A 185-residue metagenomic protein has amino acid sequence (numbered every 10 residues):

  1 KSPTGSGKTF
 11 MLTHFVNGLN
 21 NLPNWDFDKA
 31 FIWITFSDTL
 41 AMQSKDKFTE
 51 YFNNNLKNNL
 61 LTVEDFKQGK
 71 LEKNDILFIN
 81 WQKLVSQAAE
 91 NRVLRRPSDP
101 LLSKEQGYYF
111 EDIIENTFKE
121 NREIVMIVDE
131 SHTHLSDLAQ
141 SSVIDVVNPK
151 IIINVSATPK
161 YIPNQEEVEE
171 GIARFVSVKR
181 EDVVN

Functional and structural regions predicted by a protein language model:
K1: Conserved pre-motif I regulatory segment
T4: The conserved Walker
G7: Conserved glycine(s) of the Walker
F10-H14, W25-F52, N80-K83: Conserved Walker A/P-loop ATP-binding site and its immediately adjacent core in helicase/helicase-like ATPase domains
L12-N17, D46, V85-N185: Signature of the SF2 helicase/ATPase Hel1-core->accessory helical subdomain module
D38, L61-F66, W81-S86, T133-S136: Conserved helicase motor
T39-L71: Conserved helix-turn-beta segment of the N-terminal RecA-like "Helicase ATP-binding" lobe in SF1/SF2 helicases
K73-N91: Conserved two-lobed SF2 helicase motor
